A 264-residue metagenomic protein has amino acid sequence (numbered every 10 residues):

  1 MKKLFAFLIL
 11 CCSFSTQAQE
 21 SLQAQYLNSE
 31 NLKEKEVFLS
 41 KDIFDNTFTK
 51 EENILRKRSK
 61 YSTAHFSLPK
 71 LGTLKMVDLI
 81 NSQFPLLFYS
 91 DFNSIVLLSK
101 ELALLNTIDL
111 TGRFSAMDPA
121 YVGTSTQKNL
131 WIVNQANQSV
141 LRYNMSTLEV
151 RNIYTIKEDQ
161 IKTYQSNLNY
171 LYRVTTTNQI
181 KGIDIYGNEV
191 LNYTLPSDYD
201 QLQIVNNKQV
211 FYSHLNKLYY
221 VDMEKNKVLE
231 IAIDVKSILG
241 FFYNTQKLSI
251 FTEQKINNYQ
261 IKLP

Functional and structural regions predicted by a protein language model:
M1-Y26: Bacterial Sec-dependent N-terminal signal peptides
Q19-K35, R58-T63: A short helix->beta-strand "capping" segment at the edge of beta-propeller domains
N28-K33, F66-K70, D109-S115, N152-E158 (+2 more regions): Surface loop/turn motifs at the tips and blade-to-blade linkers of beta-strand repeat domains
K33-D42, L71-L79, A116-G123, E158-L168 (+2 more regions): Repeated scaffold domains used in trafficking and secretory/extracellular systems, primarily beta-propellers
V37-K50, Q83-Y89, I95, T124 (+5 more regions): Short beta-strand elements that form the blades of beta-propeller/WD-repeat-like and other beta-sheet-rich scaffold
R56, V96, S139-L141, K181-G182 (+2 more regions): WD40 beta-propeller blade core
R58-S62, S99-A103, N144-T147, D184-N188 (+2 more regions): Short loop/turn segments that connect beta-strands within beta-propeller blades
L239-P264: Blade-level signature of beta-propeller repeat domains, shared across WD40, Kelch, NHL, RCC1 and BNR/Asp-box propellers
